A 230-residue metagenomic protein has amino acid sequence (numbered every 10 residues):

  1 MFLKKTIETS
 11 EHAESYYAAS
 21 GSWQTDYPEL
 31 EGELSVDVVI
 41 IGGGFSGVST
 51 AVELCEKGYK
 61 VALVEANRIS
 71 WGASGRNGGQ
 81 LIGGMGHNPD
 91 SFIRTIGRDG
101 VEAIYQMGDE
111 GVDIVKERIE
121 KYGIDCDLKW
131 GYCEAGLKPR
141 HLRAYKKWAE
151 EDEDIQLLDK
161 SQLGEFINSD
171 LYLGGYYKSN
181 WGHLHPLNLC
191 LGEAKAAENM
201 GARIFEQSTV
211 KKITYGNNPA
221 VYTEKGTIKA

Functional and structural regions predicted by a protein language model:
M1-V38, E56: Extreme N-terminal leader/targeting segments of oxidoreductases
E33-L63: N-terminal Rossmann-like FAD-binding beta1-loop-alpha1 element of flavoenzymes
E53-L54, D152, A197: Hydrophobic alpha-helical packing residues
G84-Q162: Dinucleotide-binding Rossmann-like beta1-alpha1 core, especially the glycine-rich loop that anchors the ADP
R143, L171-A230: Helical element adjacent to the flavin cofactor pocket in flavoenzyme catalytic cores
